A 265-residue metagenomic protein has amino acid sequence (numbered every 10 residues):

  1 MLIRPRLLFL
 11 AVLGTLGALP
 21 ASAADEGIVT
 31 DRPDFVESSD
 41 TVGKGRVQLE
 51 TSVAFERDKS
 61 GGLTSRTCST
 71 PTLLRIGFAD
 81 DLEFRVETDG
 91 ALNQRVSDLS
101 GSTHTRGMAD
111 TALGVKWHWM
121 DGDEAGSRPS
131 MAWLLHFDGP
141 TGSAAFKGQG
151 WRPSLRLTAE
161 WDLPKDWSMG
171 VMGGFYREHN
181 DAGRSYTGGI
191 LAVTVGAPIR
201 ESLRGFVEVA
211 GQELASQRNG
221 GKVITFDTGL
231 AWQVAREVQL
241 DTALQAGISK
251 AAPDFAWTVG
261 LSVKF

Functional and structural regions predicted by a protein language model:
M1-V29: Cleavable N-terminal export/targeting peptides
A23-F265: Transmembrane beta-barrel domains of Gram-negative outer membranes and organellar outer membranes
